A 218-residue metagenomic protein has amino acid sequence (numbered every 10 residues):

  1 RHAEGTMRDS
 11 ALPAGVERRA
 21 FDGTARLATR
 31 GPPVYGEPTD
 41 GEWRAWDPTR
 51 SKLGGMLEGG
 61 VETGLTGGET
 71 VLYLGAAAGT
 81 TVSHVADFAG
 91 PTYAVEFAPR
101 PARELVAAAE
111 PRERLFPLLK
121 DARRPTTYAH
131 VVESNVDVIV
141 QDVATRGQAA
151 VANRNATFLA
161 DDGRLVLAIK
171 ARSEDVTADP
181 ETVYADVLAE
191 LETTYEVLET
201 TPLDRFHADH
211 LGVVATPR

Functional and structural regions predicted by a protein language model:
R1-W43: N-terminal auxiliary segments of SAM/dcSAM-dependent transferases
H2-S10, A152-P217: C-terminal substrate-binding/active-site "lid" region of AdoMet-derived donor-dependent transferases
A11-V16, D47-T70: Conserved alpha-helix/loop element of class I SAM-dependent methyltransferases that forms part of the SAM/SAH-binding
L65-G79, Y93: Conserved class I S-adenosyl-L-methionine
E69, G90, G163: Glycine-centered, small-residue-biased loops immediately flanking beta-strands in adenine/cofactor-binding cores
A77-A89: Conserved SAM-binding loop of SAM-dependent methyltransferases across substrates and taxa, primarily the Class I
V95-Q148: S-adenosyl-L-methionine
